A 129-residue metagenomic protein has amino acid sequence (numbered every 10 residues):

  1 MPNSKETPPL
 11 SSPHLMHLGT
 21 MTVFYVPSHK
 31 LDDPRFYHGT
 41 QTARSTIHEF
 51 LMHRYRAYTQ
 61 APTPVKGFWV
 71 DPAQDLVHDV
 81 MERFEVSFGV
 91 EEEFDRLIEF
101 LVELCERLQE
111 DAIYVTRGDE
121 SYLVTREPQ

Functional and structural regions predicted by a protein language model:
P2-Q129: Positively charged, small/polar-rich N-terminal and surface patches that mediate targeting and assembly and bind
